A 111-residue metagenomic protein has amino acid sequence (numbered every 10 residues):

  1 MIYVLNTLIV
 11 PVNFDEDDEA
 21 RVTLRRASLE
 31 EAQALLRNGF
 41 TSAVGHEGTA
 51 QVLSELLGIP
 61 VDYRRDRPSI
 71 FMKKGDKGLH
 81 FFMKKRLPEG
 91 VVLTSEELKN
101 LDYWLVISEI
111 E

Functional and structural regions predicted by a protein language model:
I2-D17, V22-R26: N-terminal accessory interaction module
P11, A20-V22, L35, W104-I110: N-terminal processing/targeting junctions
A20-R37, G90-S95: The transition from N-terminal targeting/processing segments to the mature protein
G39-L87: Acidic, low-complexity, intrinsically disordered interaction modules
F71-E111: Polybasic, proline/glycine-rich intrinsically disordered low-complexity segments
